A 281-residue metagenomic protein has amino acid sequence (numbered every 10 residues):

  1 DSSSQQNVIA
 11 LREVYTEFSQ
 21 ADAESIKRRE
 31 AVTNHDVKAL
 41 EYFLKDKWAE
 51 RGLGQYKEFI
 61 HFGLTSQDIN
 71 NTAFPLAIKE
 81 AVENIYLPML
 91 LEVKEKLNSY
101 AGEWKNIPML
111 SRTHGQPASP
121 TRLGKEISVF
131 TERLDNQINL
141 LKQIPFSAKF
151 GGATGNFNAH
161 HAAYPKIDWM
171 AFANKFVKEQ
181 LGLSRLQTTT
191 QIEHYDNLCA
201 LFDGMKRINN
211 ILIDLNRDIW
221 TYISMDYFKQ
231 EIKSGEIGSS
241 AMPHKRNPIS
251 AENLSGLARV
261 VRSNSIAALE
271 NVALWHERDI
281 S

Functional and structural regions predicted by a protein language model:
D1-H160, Y164-F176, G238-S239, I249-S255: A helix-coil-helix interface module used to build multimeric assemblies and to scaffold catalytic/cofactor sites
I26, K79, H194-L201, S281: Glycine- and acidic
G63, L97, M205, A268-V272: Short alpha-helical scaffolding segments that buttress acidic/His motifs in well-ordered protein cores
V93-K96, Q137, I211, V261-A267: Amphipathic, well-ordered alpha-helical segments in soluble domains
A101, K105-P108, I223, Q230 (+1 more regions): Coiled-coil heptad-register positions
P165-S265: Acidic, glycine-rich loop-and-beta core segments that form the ion-binding/anion-interacting portion of active sites
V260-S281: Long, amphipathic alpha-helical stalk/connector segments used for oligomerization, subunit docking, or mechanical
